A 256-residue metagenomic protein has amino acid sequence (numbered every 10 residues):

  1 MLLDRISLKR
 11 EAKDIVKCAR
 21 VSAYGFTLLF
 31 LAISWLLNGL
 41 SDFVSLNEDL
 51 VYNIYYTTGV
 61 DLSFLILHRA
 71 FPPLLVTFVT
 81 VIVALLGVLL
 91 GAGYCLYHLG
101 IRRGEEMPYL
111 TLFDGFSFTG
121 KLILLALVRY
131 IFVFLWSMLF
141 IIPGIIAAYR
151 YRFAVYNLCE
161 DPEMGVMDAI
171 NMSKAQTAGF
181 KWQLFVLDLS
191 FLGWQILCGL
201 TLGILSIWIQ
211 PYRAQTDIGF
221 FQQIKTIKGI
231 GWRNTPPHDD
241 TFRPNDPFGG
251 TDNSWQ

Functional and structural regions predicted by a protein language model:
M1-Q256: Hydrophobic alpha-helical membrane segments
